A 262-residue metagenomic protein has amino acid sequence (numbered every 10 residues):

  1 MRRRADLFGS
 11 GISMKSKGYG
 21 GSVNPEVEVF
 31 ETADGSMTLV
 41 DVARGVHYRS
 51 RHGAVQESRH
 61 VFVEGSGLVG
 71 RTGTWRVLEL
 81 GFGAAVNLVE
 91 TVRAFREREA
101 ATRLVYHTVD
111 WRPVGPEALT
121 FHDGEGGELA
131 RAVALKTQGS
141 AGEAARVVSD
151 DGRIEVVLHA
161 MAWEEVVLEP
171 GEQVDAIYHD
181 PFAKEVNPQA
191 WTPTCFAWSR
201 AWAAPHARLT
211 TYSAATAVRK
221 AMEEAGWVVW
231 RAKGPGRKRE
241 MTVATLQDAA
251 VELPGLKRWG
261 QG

Functional and structural regions predicted by a protein language model:
L7, M14-W75, V92-G126: Rossmann-like AdoMet
N24-F30, D34, H122-G124, E143-I154 (+2 more regions): SAM/dcSAM-binding transferase cores
L68-E172, A190-P193, A225, G234-K238: The AdoMet/dcAdoMet-binding core of the Class I SAM-like
T74-R76, A176, R208: Structural motif
D175-Q189: A short SAM/SAH-binding and catalytic strip from SAM-dependent methyltransferases
T192-P205: A short glycine-rich, Lys/Arg-flanked "PGG" loop and its adjoining helix->strand segment in the class I
H206-S213: Conserved beta-strand signature within the Rossmann-like core of class I S-adenosyl-L-methionine
A221-W230, D248-A249: A SAM-dependent methyltransferase catalytic signature shared across enzymes that methylate proteins
